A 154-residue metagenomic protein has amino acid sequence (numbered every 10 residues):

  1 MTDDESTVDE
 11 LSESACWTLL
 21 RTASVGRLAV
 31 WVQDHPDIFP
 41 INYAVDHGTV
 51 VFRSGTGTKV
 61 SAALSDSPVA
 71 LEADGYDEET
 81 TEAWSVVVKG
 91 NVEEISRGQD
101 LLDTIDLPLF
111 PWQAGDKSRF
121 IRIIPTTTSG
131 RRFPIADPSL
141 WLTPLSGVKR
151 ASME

Functional and structural regions predicted by a protein language model:
M1-D3, A44-V45: Short, basic, glycine/proline-bearing loop/turn elements
T2-D4, T81-A83, D100-E154: C-terminal edge-of-domain segments
D3-R27: Short, basic/aromatic recognition patches
A23-G55: Short beta-strand segments
A29-W31, R53, E72, I124 (+1 more regions): Beta-strand residues in well-ordered beta-sheet regions across diverse protein folds
D34, T58-V60, D137-P138: Short, surface-exposed beta-strand-loop junctions and turns on beta-sheet-rich folds
I38, N42, V51, A70 (+2 more regions): Conserved hydrophobic/aromatic beta-strand scaffold that supports enzyme active sites
T56-R119, T127: Short, structured beta-strand-loop surface elements
